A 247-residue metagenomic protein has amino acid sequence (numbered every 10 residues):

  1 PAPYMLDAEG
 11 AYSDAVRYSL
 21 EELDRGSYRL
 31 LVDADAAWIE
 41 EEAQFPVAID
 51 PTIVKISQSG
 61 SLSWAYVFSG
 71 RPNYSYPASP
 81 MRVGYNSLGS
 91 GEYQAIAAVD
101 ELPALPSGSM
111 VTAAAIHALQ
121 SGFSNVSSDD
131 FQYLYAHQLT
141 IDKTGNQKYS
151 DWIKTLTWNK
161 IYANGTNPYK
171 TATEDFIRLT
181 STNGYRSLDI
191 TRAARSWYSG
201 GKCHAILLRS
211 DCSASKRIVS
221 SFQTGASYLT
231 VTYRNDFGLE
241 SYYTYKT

Functional and structural regions predicted by a protein language model:
P1-Q58, N73, S90, S124 (+1 more regions): Residues that cap or anchor secondary-structure elements
R17-E22, A36-A37, M81-L88, L102 (+1 more regions): Beta-strand-rich interaction surfaces with strong enrichment in secreted/lumenal proteins
Y28, A95-A97, G184-R186: Short strand-edge motifs at loop-to-beta-strand transitions and within beta-strands of extracellular beta-rich domains
I39-F45, P106-T112, R195-H204: Short glycine/proline/serine/threonine-rich loop/turn segments at secondary-structure transition edges
F45-A104, F123, T144, N159 (+3 more regions): Flexible, small-residue-rich N-terminal segments that precede or flank a structured functional core
I49, V99-D100, A113-I116, A136 (+2 more regions): Residue-level detector of buried hydrophobic side-chain packing in well-ordered secondary-structure elements
E92-Q94, M110-A113: Short, solvent-exposed loop/turn segments enriched in Ser/Thr/Gly
Q120-S196, K202: Beta-strand-rich interaction/scaffold domains
